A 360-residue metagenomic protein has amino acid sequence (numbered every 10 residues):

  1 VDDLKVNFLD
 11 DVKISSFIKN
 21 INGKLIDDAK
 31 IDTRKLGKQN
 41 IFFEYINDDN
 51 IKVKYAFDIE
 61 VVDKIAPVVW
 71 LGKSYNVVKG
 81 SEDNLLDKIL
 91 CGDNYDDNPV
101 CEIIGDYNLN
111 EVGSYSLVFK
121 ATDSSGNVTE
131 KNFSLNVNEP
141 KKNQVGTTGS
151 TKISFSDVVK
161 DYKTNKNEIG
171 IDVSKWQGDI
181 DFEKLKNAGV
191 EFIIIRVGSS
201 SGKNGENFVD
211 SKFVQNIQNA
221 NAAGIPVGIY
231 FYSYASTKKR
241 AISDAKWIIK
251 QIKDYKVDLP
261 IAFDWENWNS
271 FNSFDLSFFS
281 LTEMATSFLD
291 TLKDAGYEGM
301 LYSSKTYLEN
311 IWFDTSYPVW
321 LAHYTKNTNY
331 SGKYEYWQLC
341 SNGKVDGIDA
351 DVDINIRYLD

Functional and structural regions predicted by a protein language model:
V1-N22, I65-D97: Solvent-exposed, low-complexity, repeat-rich "mucin-like" stalks and linkers
S16-F57, D96-F133, V137: Serine/threonine-rich, repeat-prone extracellular segments and beta-strand-based repeat modules of secreted/surface
E60-V68, N136-Q144: Extracellular interdomain linker/stem segments of modular secreted and single-pass surface proteins
Q144-K175, D314-D360: Functionally critical loop-and-helix segments that line ligand-binding/catalytic clefts of soluble enzyme domains
K163-A188, I194-A285, K293-A295: Substrate-binding cleft of extracellular glycoside hydrolase catalytic domains
E191, D258-D264, L308-T325: Accessory recognition modules or surfaces
V227, E298-G299, V319: Hydrophobic anchor at the start of a short beta-strand that flanks the dinucleotide cofactor-binding loop
L292, G296-E309: Aromatic-lined carbohydrate-recognition surfaces of secreted/lumenal glycan-active proteins
